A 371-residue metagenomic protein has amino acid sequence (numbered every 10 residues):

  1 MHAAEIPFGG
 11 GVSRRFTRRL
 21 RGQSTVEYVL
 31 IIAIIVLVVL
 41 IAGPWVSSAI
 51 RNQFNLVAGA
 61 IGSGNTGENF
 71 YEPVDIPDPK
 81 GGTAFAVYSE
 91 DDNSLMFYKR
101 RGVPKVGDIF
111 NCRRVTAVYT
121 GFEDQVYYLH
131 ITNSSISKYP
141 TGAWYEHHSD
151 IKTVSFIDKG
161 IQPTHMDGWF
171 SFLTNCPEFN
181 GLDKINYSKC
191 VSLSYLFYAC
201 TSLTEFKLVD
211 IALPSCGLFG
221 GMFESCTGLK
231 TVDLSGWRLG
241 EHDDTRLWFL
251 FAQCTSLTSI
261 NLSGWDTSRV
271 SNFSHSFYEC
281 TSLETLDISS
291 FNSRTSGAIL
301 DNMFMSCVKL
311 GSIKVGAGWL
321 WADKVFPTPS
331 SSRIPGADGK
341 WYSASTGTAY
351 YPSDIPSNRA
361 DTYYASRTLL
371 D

Functional and structural regions predicted by a protein language model:
M1-R21: N-terminal leader/signal peptides at the extreme start of proteins
G9, F16-T17, A33, L37 (+2 more regions): A general structural-boundary detector
G22-G43: N-terminal single-pass transmembrane signal-anchor helix
G43-N69: Aliphatic-rich helix starts adjacent to a transmembrane/signal segment
I61-D371: Negatively charged
